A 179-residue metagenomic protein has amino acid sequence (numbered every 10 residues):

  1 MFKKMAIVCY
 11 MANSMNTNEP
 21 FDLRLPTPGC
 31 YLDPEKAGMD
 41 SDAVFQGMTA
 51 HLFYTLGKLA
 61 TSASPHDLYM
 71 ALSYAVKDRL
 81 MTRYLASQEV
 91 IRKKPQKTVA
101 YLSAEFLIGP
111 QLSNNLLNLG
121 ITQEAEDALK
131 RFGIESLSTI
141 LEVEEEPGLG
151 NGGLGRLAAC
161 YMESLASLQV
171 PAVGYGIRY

Functional and structural regions predicted by a protein language model:
M1: Flexible, polar/acidic helix-loop-strand segments at domain edges
K4-M5: Polybasic, lysine-rich low-complexity intrinsically disordered segments
A12-Y179: A conserved ligand/cofactor-binding region detector
